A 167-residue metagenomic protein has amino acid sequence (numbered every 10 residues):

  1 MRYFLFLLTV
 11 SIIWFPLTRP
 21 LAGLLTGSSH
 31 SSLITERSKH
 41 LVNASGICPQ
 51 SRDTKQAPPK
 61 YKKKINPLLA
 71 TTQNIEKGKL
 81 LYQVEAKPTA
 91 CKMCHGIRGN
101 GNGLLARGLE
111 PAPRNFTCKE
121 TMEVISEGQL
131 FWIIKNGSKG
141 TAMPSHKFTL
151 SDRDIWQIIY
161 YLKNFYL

Functional and structural regions predicted by a protein language model:
M1-F4: Positively charged n-region of N-terminal signal peptides that target proteins for export
L7-F15: Bacterial N-terminal signal peptides
L17-A44: Signal peptide processing junction and immediate N-terminal pro/mature segment of secreted/exported proteins
D53-V84: Electrostatic cytochrome c docking/interface patches
P67, N74-K77, R98, R114-N115 (+1 more regions): Conserved beta-strand positions that form and line the central face of beta-propeller blades
T72-Q73, G96-F131: Gly/Gly-Pro-rich "capping" loops immediately C-terminal to redox-active cysteine motifs in periplasmic/lumenal
G78, A86-R98, I158, L162: The canonical Cys-X-X-Cys-His
W132-S138, H146-L167: C-terminal capping alpha-helices of c-type cytochrome domains
